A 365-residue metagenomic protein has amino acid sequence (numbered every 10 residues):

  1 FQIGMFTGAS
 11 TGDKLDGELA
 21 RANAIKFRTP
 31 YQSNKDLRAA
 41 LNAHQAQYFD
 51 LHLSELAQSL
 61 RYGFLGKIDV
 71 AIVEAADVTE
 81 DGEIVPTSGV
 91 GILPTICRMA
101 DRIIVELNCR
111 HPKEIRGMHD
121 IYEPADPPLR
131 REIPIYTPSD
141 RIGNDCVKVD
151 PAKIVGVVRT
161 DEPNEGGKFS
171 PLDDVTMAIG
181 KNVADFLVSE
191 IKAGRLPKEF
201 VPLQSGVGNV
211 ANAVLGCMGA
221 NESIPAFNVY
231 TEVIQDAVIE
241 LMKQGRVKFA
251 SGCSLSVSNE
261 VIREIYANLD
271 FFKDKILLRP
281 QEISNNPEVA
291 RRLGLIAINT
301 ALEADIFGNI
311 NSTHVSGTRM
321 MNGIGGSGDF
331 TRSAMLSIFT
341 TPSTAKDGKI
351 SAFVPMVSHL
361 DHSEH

Functional and structural regions predicted by a protein language model:
F1-H365: Conserved alpha/beta enzyme-core scaffold
